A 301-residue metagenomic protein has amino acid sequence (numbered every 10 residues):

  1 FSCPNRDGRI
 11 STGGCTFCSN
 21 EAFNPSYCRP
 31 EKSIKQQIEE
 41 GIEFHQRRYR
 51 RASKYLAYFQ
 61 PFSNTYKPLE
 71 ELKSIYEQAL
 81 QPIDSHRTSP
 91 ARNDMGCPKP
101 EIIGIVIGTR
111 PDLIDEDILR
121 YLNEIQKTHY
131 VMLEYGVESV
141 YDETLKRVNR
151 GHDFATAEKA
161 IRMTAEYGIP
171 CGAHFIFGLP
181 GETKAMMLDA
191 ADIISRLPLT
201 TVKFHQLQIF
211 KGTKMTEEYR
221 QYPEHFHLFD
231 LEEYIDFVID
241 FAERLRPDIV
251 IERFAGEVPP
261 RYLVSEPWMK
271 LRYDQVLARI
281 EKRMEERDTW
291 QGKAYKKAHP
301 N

Functional and structural regions predicted by a protein language model:
F1-K35: Canonical Radical SAM [4Fe-4S] cluster-binding loop centered on the CxxxCxxC motif and its immediate flanking residues
K35-E43, L72-L80, L119-N123, A157-I161 (+2 more regions): Generic structural signal for well-ordered alpha-helices, preferentially at hydrophobic/aromatic core positions
Y49-H86, D94-H152, K159, E166: Conserved SAM/AdoMet-binding glycine-rich loop
K73-A79, N123, T183-T200, E232 (+1 more regions): Short, electropositive alpha-helical surface patch
E143-F154, Y219-L228: Glycine-rich tight-turn/loop motif centered on a GG-T
A155-M215, E232-E257: Conserved C-terminal portion of the radical SAM core fold that forms the substrate/S-adenosylmethionine-binding
I209-N301: Auxiliary Fe-S-binding modules of radical SAM enzymes
